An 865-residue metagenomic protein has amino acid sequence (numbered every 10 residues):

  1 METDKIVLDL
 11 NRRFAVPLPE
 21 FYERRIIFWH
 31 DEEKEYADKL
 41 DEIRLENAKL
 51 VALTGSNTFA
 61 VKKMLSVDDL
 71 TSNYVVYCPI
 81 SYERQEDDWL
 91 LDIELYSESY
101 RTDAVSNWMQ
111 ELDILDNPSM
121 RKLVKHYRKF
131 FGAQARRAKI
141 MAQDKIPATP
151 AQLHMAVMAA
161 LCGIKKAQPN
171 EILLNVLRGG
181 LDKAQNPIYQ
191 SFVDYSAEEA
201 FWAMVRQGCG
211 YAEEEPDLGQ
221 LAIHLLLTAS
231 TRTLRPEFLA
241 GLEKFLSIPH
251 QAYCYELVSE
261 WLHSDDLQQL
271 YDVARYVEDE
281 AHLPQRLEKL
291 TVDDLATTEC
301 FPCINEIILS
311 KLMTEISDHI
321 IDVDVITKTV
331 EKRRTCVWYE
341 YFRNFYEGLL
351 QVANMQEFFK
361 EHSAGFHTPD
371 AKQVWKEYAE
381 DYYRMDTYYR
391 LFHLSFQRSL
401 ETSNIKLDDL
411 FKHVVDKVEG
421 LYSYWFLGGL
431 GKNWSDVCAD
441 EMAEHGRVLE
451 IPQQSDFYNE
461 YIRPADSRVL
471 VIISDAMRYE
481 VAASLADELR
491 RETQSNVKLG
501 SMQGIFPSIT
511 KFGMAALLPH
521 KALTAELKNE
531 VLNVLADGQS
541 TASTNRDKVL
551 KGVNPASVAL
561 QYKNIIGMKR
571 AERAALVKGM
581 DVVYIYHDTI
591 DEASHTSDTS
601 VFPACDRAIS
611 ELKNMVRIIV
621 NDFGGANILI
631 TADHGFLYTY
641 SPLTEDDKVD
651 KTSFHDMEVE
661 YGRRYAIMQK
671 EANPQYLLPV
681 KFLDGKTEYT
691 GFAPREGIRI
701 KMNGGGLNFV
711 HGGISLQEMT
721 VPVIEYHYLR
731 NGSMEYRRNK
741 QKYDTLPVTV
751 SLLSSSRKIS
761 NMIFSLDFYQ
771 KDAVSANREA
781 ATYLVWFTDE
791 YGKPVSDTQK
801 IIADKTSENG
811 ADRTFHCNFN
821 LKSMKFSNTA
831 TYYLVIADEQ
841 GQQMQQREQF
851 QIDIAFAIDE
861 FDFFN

Functional and structural regions predicted by a protein language model:
M1-R468, R478-I628, A632-N865: …; additionally, a secondary subgroup of soluble metalloenzymes is captured
I472: Beta1/beta-strand and adjacent pyrophosphate-binding region of the FAD-binding site in flavoprotein oxidoreductases
D475: Ligand-binding pocket scaffold of soluble enzyme catalytic domains
